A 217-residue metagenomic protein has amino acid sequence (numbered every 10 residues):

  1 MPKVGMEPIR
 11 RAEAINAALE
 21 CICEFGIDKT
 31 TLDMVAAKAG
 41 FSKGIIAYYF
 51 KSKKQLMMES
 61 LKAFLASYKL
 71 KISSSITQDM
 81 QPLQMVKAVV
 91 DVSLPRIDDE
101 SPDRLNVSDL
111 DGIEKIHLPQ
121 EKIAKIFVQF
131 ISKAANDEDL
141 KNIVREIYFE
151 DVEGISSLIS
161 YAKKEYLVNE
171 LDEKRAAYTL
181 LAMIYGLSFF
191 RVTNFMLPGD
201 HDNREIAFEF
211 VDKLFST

Functional and structural regions predicted by a protein language model:
M1-I9: N-terminal intrinsically disordered/low-complexity leader segments
P2, E13, C21-A63: Helix-turn-helix
K51-Q55, E59, T77-Q81, D98 (+7 more regions): Residues in soluble alpha-helical coiled-coils and helical-bundle/repeat scaffolds
E59, S73-K122, A176-L180, R204: Hydrophobic alpha-helical connector segments
L61, L65-S73: Predominantly extracellular/luminal regions of secreted and cell-surface proteins, especially disulfide-bonded
K115-S132, E138-K164, E205-F208: Amphipathic alpha-helical packing segments from all-alpha helical-bundle domains
D139-R145, F149, A162-L214: Hydrophobic/aromatic-rich alpha-helical bundle segments in the mid-to-C-terminal region
